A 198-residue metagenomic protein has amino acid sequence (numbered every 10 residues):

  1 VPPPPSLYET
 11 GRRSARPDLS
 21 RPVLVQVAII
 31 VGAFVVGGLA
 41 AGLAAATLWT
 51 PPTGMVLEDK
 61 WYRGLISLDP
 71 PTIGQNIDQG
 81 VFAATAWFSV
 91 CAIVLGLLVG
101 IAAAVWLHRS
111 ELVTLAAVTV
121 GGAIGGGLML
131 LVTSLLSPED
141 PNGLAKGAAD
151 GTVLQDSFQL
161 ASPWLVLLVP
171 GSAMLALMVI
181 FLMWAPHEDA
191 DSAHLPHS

Functional and structural regions predicted by a protein language model:
V1-V81, Q159-L168, M183, A190-S198: Transmembrane alpha-helical insertion/packing segments
R16-V27, L48-P51, L97-V118, S134-P141 (+1 more regions): Cytoplasmic membrane-interface segments at the C-terminal ends of transmembrane helices
Q26-V27, V31, V35, T85 (+5 more regions): Hydrophobic alpha-helical transmembrane segments of integral membrane proteins, especially multi-pass transporters
I30-T47, A116-S134: Hydrophobic alpha-helical membrane-insertion segments
G37, A41, L95, V99 (+3 more regions): Alpha-helical transmembrane segments of multipass membrane proteins
V56-L65, G127-A149: Juxtamembrane non-transmembrane "cap" segments at the membrane-aqueous interface of multi-pass membrane proteins
P71-Q75, F88, A92-H108: Short, contiguous, well-ordered secondary-structure segments
N76-V94, T152-L175: Hydrophobic alpha-helical transmembrane segments
